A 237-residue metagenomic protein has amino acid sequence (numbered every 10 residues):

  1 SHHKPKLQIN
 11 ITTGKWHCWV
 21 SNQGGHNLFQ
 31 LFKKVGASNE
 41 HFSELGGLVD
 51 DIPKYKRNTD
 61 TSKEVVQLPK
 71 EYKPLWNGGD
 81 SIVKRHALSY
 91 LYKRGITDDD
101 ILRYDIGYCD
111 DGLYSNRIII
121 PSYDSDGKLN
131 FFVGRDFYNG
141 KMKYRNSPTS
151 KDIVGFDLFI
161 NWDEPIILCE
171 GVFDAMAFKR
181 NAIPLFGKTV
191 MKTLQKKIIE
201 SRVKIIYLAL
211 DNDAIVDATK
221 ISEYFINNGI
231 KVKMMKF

Functional and structural regions predicted by a protein language model:
S1-K4, K33-I119, Y123-D126, I160-N161 (+2 more regions): TOPRIM metal-binding catalytic domain and adjacent DNA-binding surface shared by DnaG-type primases
P5-S43: Short Cys/His-based metal-binding microdomains
C18, L91, G127, L208: A residue-level signal for conserved active-site and pocket-lining positions in enzyme catalytic cores
G46, K231-F237: A generic structural motif
Y104, D110-I205: Phosphate-handling DNA/RNA-contact segment within nucleic-acid enzymes
L168, K204-D213, D217: Acidic beta-strand-to-loop metal/phosphate-binding motif
F186-K192, L210-D213, F237: Short, acidic/turn-prone active-site loops that include or flank metal/cofactor- and phosphate-binding residues
D217-G229: Short, aromatic/basic amphipathic alpha-helical patches
